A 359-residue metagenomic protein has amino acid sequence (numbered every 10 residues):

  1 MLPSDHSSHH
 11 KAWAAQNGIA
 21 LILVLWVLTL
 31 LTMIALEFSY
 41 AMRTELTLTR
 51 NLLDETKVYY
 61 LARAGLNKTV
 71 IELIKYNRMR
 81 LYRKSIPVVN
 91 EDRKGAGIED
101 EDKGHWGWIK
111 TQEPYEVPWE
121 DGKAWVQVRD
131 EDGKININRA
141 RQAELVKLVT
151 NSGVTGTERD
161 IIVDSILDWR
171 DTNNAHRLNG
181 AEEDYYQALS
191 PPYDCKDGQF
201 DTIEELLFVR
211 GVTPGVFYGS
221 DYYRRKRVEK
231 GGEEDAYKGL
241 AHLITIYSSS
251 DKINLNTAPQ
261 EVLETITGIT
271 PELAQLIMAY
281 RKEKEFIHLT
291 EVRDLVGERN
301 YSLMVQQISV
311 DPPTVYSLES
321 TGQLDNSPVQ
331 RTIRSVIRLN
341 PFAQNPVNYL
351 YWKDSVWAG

Functional and structural regions predicted by a protein language model:
L2-H10, Q16-G359: Compositionally biased linear targeting/interaction segments
